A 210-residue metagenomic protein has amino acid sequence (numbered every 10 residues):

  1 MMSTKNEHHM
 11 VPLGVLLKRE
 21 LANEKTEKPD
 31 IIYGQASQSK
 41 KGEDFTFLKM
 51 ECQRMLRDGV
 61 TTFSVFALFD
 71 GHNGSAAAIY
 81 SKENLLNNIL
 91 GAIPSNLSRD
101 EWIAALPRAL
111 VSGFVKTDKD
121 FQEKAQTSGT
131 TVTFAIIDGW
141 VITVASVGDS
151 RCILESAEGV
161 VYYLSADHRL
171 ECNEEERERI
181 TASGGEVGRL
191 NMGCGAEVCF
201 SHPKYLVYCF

Functional and structural regions predicted by a protein language model:
M1-F210: PP2C/PPM-type serine/threonine phosphatase catalytic domain
